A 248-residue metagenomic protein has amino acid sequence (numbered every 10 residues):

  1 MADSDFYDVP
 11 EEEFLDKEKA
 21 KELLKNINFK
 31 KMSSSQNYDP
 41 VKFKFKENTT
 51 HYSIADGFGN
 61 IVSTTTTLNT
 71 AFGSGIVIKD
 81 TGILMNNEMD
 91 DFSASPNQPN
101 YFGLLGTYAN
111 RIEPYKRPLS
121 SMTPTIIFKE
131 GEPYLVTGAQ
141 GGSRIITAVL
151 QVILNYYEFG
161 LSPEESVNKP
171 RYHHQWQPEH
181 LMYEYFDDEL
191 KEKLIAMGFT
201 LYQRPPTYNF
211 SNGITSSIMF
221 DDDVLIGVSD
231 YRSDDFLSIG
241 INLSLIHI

Functional and structural regions predicted by a protein language model:
M1-L68, D80-T81, P96-P99, L104-L105 (+1 more regions): Internal maturation/activation junctions in enzymes
V41-F45, N110-P118, P206-F210: Short Gly/Pro-enriched turn/cap motifs at secondary-structure boundaries
E47-Y52, I61, S120-T125, I214-T215: Short glycine-rich loop/turn motifs
I61-K129, F159, P163: Active-site rim segments in enzyme catalytic domains, especially the processed small/beta chain of N-terminal
K116, E158-F210: Extended C-terminal subregions enriched in glycine
A139-L161: Alpha-helical support elements that line or immediately flank enzyme active sites and cofactor-binding pockets
I246-I248: Conserved small/polar residues in nucleotide/adenosyl-binding loops
